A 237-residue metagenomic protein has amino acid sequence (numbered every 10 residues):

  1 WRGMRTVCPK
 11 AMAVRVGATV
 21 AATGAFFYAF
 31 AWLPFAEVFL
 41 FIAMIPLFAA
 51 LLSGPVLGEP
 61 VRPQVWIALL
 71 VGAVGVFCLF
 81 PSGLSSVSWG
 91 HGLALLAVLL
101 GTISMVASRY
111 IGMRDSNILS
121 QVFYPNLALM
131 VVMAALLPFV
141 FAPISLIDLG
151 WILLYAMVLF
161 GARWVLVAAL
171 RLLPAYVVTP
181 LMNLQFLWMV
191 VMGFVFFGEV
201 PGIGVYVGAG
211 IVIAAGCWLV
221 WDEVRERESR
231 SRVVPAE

Functional and structural regions predicted by a protein language model:
W1-A25, W89-A97, P143-G161, E237: Loop-to-transmembrane-helix transition segments
W1-C8, A18, V74-S86, L129-D148 (+2 more regions): Membrane-interface helix-cap regions at the ends of transmembrane helices in multi-pass membrane proteins
V16-G24, P46-L51, V76, T102 (+5 more regions): Hydrophobic/small/kink-forming positions within alpha-helical transmembrane segments of polytopic membrane proteins
Y28, P46-I67, L187-Y206: C-terminal transmembrane-helix exit sites in multi-pass transporters
F39-M44, D115-L127, R163-V195: Helix-helix packing/entry segments at the starts of transmembrane helices
Q64-P81, G101, G204-E223: Hydrophobic transmembrane alpha-helices of multi-pass small-molecule transport proteins
G83-I144, S231-E237: Transmembrane alpha-helical segments that form core, pore/gating elements of small-molecule transporters/exporters
N183-E237: C-terminal-most transmembrane helix of multi-pass membrane proteins
